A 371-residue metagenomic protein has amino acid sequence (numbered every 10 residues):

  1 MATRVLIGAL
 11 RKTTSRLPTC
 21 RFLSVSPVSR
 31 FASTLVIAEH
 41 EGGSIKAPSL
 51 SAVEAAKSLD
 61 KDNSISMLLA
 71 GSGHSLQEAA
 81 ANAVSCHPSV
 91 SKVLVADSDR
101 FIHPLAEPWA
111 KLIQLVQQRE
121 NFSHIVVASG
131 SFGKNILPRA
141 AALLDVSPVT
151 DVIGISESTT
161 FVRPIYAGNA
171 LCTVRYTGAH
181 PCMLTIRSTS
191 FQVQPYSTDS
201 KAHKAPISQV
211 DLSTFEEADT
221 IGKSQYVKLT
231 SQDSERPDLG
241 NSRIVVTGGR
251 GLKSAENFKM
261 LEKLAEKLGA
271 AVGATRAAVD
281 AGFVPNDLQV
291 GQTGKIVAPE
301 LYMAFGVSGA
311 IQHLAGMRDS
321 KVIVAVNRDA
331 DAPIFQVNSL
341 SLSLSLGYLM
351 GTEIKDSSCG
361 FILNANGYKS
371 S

Functional and structural regions predicted by a protein language model:
A2-S371: N-terminal glycine-rich FAD/FM-binding segment characteristic of electron-transfer flavoproteins
